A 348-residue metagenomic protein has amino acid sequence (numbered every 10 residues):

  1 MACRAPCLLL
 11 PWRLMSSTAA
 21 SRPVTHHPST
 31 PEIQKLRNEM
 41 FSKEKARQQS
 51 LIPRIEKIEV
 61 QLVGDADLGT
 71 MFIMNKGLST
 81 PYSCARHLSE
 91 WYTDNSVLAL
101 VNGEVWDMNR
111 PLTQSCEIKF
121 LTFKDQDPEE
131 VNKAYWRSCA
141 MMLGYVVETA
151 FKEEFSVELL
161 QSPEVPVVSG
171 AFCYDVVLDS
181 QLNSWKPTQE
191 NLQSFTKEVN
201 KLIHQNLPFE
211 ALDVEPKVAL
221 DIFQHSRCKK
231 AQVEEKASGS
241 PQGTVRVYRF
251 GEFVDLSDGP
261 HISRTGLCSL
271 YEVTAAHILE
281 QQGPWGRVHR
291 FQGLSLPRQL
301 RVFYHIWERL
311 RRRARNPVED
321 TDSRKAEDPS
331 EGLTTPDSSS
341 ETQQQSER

Functional and structural regions predicted by a protein language model:
A2-I52, S96-L98, R110-Y135, A150-F151 (+1 more regions): Auxiliary tRNA-acceptor-end handling modules of aminoacyl-tRNA synthetases
Q49-R54, I58-L62: Edge strands and adjacent loops of beta-rich recognition modules
V63, L100-G103, V177: Short strand-turn-strand beta-turns centered on an Asx-Gly dipeptide
D67-T80: Short, contiguous acidic and Ser/Thr-rich linear segments
F72-M74, N102-M108: Short alpha-helix capping/helix-loop boundary micro-motifs
L78-W91: Short amphipathic, charge-patterned alpha-helical segments
E90-G103: Short loop-to-beta-strand transition segments
